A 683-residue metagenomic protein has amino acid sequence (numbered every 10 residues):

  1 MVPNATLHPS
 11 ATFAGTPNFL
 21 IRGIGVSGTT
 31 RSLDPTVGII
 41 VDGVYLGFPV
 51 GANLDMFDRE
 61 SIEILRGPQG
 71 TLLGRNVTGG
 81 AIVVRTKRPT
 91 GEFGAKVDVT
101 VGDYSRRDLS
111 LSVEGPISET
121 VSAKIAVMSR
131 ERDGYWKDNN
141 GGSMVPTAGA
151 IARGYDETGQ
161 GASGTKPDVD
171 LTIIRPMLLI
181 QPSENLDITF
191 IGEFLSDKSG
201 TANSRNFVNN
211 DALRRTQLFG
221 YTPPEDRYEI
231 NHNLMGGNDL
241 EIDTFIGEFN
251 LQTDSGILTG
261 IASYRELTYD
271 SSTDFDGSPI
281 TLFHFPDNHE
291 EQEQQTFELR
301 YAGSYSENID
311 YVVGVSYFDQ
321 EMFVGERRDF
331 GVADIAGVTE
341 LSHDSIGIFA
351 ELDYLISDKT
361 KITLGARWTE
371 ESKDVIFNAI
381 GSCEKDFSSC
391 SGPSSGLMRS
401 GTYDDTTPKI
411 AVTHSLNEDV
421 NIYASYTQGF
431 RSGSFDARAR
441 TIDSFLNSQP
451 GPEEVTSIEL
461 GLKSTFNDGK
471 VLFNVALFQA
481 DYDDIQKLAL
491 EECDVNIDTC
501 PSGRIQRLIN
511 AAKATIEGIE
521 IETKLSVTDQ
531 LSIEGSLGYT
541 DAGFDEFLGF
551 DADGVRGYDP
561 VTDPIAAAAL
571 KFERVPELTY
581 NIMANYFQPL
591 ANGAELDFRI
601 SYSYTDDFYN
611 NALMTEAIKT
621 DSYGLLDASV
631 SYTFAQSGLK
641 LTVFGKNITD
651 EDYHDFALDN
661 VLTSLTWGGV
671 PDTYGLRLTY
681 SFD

Functional and structural regions predicted by a protein language model:
N4, N18-P68: Periplasmic plug
P35-T36, F48, F57-R66, T71-T147 (+6 more regions): Outer-membrane beta-barrel translocator/receptor signature
G91-E92, T100, S112-Y221, L267-Y269 (+5 more regions): Periplasmic-side early beta-strands and strand-to-turn transitions of outer-membrane beta-barrels
Y135-G141, T189-Y221, R227-E229, Y264 (+13 more regions): Outer-membrane beta-barrel and related beta-rich outer-membrane complex signature in Gram-negative bacteria
L179-N185, Y301-S304, N308-D310, S316-F318 (+2 more regions): Structural signature of Gram-negative outer-membrane beta-barrels, strongest in the C-terminal barrel of TonB-dependent
T244-Q252, I257-T273, S415, N421-R431 (+5 more regions): Membrane-embedded beta-barrel scaffold of Gram-negative outer-membrane proteins
Y311-V312, D358, I362, Q479-D481 (+2 more regions): Gram-negative outer-membrane beta-barrel transporters
D481, S601-A612, S631-D683: C-terminal beta-signal and adjacent terminal beta-strands/loops of Gram-negative outer-membrane beta-barrel proteins
